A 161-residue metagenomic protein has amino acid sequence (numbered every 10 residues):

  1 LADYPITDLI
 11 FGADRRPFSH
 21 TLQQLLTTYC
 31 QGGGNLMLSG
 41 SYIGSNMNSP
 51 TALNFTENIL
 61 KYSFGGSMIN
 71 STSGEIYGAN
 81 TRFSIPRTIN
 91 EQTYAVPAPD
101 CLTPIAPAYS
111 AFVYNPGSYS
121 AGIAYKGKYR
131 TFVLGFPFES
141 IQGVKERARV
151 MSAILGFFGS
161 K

Functional and structural regions predicted by a protein language model:
P5-F11, C30, N35-G40, S110-F112 (+1 more regions): Structural recognition of the beta-strand scaffold that forms the well-ordered cores of secreted hydrolase catalytic
I10, L22-L25, R147-I154: Stable alpha-helical elements in mature extracytoplasmic
R15-T93, P104-A108, P116: A glycine-rich, often tryptophan-bearing local segment used as a flexible ligand/cofactor-contacting loop or short
F55-I69, I105-P107, G117-K161: Extracellular ligand-binding/catalytic regions of CAZymes and related secreted enzymes and adhesion modules
D100-C101: Phosphate/NTP-binding elements of NTP-utilizing enzymes
